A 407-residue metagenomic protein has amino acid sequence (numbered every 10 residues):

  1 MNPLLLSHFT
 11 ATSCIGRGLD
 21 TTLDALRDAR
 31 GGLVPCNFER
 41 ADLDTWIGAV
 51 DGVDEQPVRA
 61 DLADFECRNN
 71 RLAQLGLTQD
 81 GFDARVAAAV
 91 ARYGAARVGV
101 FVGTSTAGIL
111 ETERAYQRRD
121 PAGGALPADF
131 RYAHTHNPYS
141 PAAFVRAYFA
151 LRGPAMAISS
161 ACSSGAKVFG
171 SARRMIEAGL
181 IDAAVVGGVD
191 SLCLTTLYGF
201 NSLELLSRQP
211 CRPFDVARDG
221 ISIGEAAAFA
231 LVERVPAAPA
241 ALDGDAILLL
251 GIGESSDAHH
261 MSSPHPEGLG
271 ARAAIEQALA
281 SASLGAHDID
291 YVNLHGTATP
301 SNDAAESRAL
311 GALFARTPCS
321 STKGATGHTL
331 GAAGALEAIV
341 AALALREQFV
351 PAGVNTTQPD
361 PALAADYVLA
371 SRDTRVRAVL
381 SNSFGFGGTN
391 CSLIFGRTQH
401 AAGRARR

Functional and structural regions predicted by a protein language model:
P3-S7, R27-F38, D42-W46, P210-A282 (+3 more regions): Condensing-enzyme catalytic core mediating Claisen C-C bond formation in acyl metabolism
H8, L26, V100, V145 (+11 more regions): Conserved small-residue
A11, A60-G81, D129-N137, A155-K167 (+4 more regions): Active-site pocket-shaping loop/turn-to-helix segments
I15, D20-V102, G108-I109, A274-A286: Conserved active-site "lid/cap" helical segment
L43-W46, E111, S191-P213, E254-A273 (+3 more regions): Active-site-adjacent elements of ketosynthase-type condensing enzymes
T104-M156, N302-L313: Active-site-proximal gating segment of KS-fold condensing enzymes and close homologs
G123-D129, G170, S191-A241, H259-M261 (+2 more regions): Glycine-/small-residue-rich "gating" segment that lines the acyl/pantetheine channel and substrate pocket
P138-A142, R146-F149, P154-G187, I223-D243 (+2 more regions): Active-site-proximal alpha-helical scaffold in enzymes
